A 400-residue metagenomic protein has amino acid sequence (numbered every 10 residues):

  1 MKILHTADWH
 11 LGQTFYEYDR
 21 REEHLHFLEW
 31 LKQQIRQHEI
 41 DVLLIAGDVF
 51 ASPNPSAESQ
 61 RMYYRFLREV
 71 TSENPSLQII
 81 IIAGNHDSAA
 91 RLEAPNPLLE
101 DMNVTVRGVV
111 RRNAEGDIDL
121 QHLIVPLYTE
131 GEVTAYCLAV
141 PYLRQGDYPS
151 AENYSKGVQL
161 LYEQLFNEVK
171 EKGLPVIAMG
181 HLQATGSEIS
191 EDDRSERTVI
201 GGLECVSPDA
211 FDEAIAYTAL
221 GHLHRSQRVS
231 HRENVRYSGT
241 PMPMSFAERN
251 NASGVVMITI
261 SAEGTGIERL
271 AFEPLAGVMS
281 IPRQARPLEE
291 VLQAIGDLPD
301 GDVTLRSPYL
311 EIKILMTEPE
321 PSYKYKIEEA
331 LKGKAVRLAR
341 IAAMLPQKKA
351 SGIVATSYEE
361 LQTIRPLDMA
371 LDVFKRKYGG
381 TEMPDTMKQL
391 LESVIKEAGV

Functional and structural regions predicted by a protein language model:
M1-R68, S72-S76, A178, S393 (+1 more regions): N-terminal active-site segment of His-dependent metallophosphoesterases
T6-A7, L43-G47, Q78-N85, T105-V110 (+3 more regions): Active-site neighborhood of phospho(di)ester-bond hydrolases with catalytic His/Asp-centered motifs
D8, L28, D48, Y63 (+7 more regions): Divalent metal-coordination and catalytic microenvironments
Y16, V49-F66, A83-M102, G108 (+1 more regions): Metal-dependent catalytic neighborhoods of phosphoester/phosphodiester hydrolases
I40-E58, N74-A90, Q183-L203: Active-site neighborhood of divalent metal-dependent phosphoester/pyrophosphate hydrolases
E100-G201: Conserved catalytic scaffold of divalent metal-dependent phosphoesterases
A184-A262: Conserved beta-sheet core of the metallophosphoesterase superfamily
I260-V400: Accessory, non-catalytic peripheral segments of nucleic-acid enzymes
